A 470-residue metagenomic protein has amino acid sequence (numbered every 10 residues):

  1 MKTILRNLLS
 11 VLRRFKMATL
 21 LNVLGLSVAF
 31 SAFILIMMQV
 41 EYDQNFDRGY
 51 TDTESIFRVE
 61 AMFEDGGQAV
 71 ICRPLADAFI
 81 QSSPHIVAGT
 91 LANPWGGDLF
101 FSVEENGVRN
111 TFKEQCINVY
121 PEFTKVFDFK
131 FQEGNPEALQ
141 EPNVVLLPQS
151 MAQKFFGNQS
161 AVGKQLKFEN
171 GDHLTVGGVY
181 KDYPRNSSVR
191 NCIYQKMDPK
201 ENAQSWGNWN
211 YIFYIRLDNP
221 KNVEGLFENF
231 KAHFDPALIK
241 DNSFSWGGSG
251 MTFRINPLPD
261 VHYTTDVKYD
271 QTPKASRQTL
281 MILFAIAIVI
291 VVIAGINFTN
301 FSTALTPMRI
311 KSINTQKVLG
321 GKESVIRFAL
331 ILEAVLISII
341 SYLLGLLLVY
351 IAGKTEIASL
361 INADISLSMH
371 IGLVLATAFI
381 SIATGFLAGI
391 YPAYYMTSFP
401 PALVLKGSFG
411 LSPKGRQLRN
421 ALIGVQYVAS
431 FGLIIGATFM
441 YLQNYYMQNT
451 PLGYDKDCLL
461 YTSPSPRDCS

Functional and structural regions predicted by a protein language model:
K2-L5, S10, R14-F15, G49-Y50 (+5 more regions): Membrane-helix entry/capping segments
L5-M17, L21, G25, A294-I337 (+1 more regions): Intracellular coupling helices
R14-Y42, R419-Q443: Short, strongly hydrophobic transmembrane alpha-helices
N22-G25, A29-A32, F284-N300, E333-G345 (+4 more regions): Alpha-helical transmembrane segments of integral membrane proteins
S31, R254, A334-P401, L442: Small-residue-rich transmembrane alpha-helices
F33-V162, F168-T175, E228, A358 (+2 more regions): Structured, solvent-exposed hinge/loop segments at the ends of secondary-structure elements
Q39, Q44-T53, N191-K200, Y263-Q271 (+3 more regions): Short juxtamembrane loops and helix-capping segments at transmembrane helix boundaries of multi-pass membrane proteins
V119-Q132, V145-A275: Mid-to-C-terminal secondary-structure elements that act as membrane-proximal/extracytoplasmic interface segments
